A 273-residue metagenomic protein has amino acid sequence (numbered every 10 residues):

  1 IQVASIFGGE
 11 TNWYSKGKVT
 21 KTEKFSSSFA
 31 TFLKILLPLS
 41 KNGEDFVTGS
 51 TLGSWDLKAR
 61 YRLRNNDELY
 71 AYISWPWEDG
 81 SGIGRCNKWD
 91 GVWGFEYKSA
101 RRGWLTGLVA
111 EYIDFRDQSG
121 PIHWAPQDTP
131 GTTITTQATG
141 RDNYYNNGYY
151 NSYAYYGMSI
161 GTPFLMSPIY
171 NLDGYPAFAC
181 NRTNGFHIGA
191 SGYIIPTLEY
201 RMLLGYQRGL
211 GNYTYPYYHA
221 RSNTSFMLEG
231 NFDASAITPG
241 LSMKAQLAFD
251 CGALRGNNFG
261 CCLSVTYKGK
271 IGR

Functional and structural regions predicted by a protein language model:
I1, N66-Y70, G103-L108, P196-M202 (+2 more regions): Repeated loop/turn-to-beta-strand initiation elements of outer-membrane beta-barrel proteins
I1-T129, Y206-N212, H219-R221: Signature for the C-terminal beta-barrel architecture of outer-membrane proteins
G53-L57, G91-F95, T106, N184-I188 (+2 more regions): Hydrophobic, lipid-facing positions within transmembrane beta-strands of outer-membrane proteins
Y61-L63, Y97-R101, Y112, G192 (+3 more regions): Residue-level signature of outer-membrane beta-barrel architecture
I83-G84, L254-N257: Short, solvent-exposed loop/turn segments at secondary-structure boundaries
P121-Y213: C-terminal structural cap/anchor segments
G185-G189, I195-A253: C-terminal structured domain segments
N257-R273: Outer-membrane beta-barrel "beta-signal"
